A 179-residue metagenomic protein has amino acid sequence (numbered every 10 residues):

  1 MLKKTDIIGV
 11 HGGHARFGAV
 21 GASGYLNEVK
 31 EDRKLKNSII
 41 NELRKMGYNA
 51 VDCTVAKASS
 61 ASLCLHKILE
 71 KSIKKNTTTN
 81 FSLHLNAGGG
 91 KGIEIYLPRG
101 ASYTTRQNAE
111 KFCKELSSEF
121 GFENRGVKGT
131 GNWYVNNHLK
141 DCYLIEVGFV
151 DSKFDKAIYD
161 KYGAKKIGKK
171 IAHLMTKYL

Functional and structural regions predicted by a protein language model:
M1-K67: Active-site histidine-acidic residue metal-binding/catalytic motifs, centered on HxH/HExxH-like signatures
D6-G9, G18, K75, N80-S82 (+3 more regions): Active-site-adjacent mobile loop/cap segments within catalytic or ligand-binding domains
G13, V55-A56, P98-G100, G148-V150: Short strand-loop junctions, especially beta-strand C-caps/beta-turns that link beta-sheets to coils or alpha-helices
A15-E28, N86-E115: A short, glycine/acidic-enriched catalytic loop
K34-R44, S102-E119, K156-L179: Long, well-ordered alpha-helical scaffolding segments within enzyme catalytic domains, especially pronounced
G47, N76, F120-G121: Glycine-centered loop/turn motif at secondary-structure junctions
A50-A56, F122-T130: Surface-exposed patches in mature extracellular/periplasmic domains of secreted proteins
H66-K75: Short, well-structured alpha-helical segments in soluble
